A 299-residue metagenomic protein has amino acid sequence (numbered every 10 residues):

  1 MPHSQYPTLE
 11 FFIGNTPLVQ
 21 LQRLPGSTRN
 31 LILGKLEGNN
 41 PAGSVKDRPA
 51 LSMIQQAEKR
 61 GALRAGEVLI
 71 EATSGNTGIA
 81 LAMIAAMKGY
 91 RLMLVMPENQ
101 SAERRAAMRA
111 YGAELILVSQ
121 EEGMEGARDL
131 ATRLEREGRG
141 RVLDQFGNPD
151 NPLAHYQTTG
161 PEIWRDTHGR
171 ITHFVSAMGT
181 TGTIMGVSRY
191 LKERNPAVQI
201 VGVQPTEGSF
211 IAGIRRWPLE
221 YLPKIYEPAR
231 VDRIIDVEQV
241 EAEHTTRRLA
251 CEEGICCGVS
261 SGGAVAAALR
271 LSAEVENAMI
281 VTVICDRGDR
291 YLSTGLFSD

Functional and structural regions predicted by a protein language model:
M1-D299: PLP-dependent amino-acid enzyme catalytic core
